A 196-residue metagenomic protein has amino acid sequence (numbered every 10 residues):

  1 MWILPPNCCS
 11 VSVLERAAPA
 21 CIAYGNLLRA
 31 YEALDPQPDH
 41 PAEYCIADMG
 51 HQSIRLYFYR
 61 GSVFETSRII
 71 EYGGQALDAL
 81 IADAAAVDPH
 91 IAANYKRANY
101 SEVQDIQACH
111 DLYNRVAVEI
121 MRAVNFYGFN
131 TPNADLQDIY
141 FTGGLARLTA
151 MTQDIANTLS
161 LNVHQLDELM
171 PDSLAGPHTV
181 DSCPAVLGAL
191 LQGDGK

Functional and structural regions predicted by a protein language model:
M1-K196: Hydrophobic/aromatic-enriched cytosolic interaction surfaces used to assemble or bind macromolecules
